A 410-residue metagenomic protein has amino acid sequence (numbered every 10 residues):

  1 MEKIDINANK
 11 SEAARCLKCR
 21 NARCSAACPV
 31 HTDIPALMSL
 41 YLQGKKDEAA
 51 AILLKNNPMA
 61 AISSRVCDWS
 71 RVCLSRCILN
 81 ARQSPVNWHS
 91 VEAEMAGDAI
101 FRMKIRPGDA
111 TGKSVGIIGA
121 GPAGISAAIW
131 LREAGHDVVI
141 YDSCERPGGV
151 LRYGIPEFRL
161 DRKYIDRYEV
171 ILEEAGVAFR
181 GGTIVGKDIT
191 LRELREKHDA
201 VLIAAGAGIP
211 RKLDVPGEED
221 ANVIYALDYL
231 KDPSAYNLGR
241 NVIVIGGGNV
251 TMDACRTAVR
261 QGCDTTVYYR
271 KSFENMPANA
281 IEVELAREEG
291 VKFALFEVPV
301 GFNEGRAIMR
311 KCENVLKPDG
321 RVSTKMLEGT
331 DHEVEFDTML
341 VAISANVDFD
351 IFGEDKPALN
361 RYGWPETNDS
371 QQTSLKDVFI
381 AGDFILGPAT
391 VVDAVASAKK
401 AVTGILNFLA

Functional and structural regions predicted by a protein language model:
K3-A22, D47-V72: Immediate flanking context of iron-sulfur cluster ligation sites
K18-Q43, S64-M95, V139, R146: Iron-sulfur cluster-binding cysteine motifs and their immediate structural context in ferredoxin-like electron-transfer
E94-D109, V170-D188, P210-Q261, L359-S370 (+1 more regions): Glycine-rich dinucleotide-binding loop and its adjacent helix/turn
D109, S114, D166-V215, G301-R306 (+2 more regions): Feature captures the FAD/FMN-dependent oxidoreductase FAD-binding
S114-D137, T251-V259: N-terminal Rossmann-like FAD-binding beta1-loop-alpha1 element of flavoenzymes
I140, C144-A175, F179, C255-G301: Rossmann-like dinucleotide-binding cores of NAD(P)H-dependent redox enzymes
E219-R240, R321-P388: FAD-site-proximal beta/loop scaffold in flavoenzymes
F384-A410: A conserved FAD-binding loop/helix module that cradles the flavin
